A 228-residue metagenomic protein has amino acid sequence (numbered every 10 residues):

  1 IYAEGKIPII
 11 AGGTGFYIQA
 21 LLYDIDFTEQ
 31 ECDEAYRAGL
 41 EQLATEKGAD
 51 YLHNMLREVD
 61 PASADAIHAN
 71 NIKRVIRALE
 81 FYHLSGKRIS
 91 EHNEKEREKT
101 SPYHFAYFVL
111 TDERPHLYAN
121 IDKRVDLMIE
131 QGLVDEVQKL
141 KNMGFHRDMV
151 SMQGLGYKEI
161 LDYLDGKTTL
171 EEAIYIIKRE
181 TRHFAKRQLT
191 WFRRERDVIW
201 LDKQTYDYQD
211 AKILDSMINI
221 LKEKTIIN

Functional and structural regions predicted by a protein language model:
I1-N228: Phosphate/pyrophosphate-binding catalytic cores of soluble transferases and nucleic-acid-acting enzymes
